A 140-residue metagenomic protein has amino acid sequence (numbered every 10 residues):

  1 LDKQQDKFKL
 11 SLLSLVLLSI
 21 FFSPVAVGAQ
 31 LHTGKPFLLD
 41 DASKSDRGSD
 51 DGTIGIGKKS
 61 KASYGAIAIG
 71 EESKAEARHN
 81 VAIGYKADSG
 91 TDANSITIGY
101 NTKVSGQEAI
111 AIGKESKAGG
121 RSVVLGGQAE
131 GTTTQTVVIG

Functional and structural regions predicted by a protein language model:
L1-K7, L12, L18, S23-G140: Glycine- and small/polar-enriched repetitive beta-structure motifs of secreted/surface proteins
